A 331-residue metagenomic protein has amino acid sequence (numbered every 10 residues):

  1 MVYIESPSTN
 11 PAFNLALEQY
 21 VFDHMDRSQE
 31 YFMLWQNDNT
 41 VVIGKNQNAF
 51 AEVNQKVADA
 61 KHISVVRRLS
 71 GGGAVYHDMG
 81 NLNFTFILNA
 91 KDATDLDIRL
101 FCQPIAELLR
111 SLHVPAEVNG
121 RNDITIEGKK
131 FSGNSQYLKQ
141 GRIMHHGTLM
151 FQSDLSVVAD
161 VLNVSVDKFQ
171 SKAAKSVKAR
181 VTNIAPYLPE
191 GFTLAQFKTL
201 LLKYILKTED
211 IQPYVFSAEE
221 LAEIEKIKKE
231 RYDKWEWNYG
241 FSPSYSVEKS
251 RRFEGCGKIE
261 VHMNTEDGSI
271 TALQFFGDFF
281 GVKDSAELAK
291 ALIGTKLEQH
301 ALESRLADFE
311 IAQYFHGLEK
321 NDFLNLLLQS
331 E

Functional and structural regions predicted by a protein language model:
M1-L96: N-terminal lobe of the biotin/lipoate ligase/transferase fold
L69-N83, T125-K130, S135-I143: FAD-binding core of FAD-dependent oxidoreductases, characterized by glycine-rich FAD pyrophosphate-binding loops
N81-N122: Contiguous, small/hydrophobic- and glycine-enriched helical/loop subdomains that border and often "cap" functional
L88-T94, A185-G191, F276-F279: A generic structural motif
I105, S132, Q140-Y239, K283-E331: Long, positively charged amphipathic alpha-helical accessory segments at protein N-termini or as interdomain linkers
V114-E127, P213-L221: Short, surface-exposed recognition loops or helix-turn segments adjacent to catalytic cores
S135-Q136, L149, R251, I259-G277: Short beta-strand elements
E223-E266: Structured beta-strand/loop patches that form or line metal/cofactor-binding pockets in enzymes
